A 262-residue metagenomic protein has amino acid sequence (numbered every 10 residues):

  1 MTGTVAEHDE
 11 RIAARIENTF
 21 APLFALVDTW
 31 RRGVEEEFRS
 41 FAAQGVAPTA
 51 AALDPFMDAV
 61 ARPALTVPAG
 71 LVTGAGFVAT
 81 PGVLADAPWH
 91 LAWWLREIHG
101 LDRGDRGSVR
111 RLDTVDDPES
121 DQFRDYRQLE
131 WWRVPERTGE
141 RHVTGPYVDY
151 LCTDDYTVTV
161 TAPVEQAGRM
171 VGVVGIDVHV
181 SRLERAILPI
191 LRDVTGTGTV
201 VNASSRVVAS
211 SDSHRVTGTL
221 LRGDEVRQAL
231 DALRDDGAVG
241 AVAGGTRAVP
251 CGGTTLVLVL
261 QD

Functional and structural regions predicted by a protein language model:
M1-A52, Y156-T157: Juxtamembrane extracytoplasmic/periplasmic/luminal helical "stalk" adjacent to the first N-terminal
D9, A13, F24, D28 (+3 more regions): Short amphipathic alpha-helical segments
V72-T138, A209-H214: Extracellular/periplasmic ligand-sensing ectodomains of membrane signal-transduction proteins
R127-C152, R182-I190: Short, basic/aromatic recognition patches
T153-A186, V257-D262: Conserved beta-strands of PAS-like sensory domains
V178-H179, S213-T217: A short acidic/small-residue loop/turn micro-motif
V178-V208: Solvent-exposed, extracytoplasmic
R215, R222-D262: Extracellular/periplasmic juxtamembrane segments that couple receptor/chemosensory ectodomains to their
